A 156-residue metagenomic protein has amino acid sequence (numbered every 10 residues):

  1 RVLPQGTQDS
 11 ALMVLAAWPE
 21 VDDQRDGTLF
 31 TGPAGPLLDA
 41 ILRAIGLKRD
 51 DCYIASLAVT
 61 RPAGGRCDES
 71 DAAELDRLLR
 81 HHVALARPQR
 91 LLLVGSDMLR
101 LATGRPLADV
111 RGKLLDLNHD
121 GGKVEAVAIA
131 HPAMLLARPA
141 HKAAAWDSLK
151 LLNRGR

Functional and structural regions predicted by a protein language model:
R1-R156: A polyanion-binding, active-site-adjacent surface
